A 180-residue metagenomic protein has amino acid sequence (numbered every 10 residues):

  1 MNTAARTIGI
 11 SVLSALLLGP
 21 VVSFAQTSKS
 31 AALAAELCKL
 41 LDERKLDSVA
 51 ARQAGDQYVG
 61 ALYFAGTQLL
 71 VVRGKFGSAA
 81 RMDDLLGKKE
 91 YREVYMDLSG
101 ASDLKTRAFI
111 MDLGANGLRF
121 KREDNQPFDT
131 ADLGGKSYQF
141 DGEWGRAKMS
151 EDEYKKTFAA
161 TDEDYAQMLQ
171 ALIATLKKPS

Functional and structural regions predicted by a protein language model:
M1-V12: Bacterial N-terminal signal peptides that target proteins for export
A5-R6, L16, Q26, A32: Intrinsic disorder/low-complexity segments
I10-P20: Bacterial N-terminal signal peptides
V21-A25: Sec/Tat signal peptide C-region and signal peptidase I cleavage site
Q26-S180: Calcium-binding acidic motifs and repeat modules
